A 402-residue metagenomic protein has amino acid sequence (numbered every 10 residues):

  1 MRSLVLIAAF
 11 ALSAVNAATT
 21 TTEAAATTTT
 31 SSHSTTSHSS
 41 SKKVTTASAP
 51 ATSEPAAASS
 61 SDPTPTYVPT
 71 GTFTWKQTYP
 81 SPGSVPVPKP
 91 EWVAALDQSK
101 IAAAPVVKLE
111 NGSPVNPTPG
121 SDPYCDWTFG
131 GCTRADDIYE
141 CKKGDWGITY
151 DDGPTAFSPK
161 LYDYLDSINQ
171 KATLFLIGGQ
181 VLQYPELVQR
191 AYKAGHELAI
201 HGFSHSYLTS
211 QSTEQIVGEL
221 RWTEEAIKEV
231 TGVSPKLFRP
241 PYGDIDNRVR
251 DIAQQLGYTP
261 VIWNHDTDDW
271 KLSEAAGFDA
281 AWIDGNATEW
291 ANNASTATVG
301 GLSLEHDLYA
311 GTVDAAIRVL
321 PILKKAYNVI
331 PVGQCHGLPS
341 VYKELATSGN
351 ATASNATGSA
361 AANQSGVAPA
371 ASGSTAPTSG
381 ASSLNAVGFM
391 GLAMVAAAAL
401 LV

Functional and structural regions predicted by a protein language model:
M1-A9, N385-V387: Classical eukaryotic N-terminal signal peptides for Sec-dependent ER targeting/secretion, especially the positively
R2, F10-A24, T378, A398-V402: N-terminal signal peptide
T19-S60, A371-G373: Extracellular mucin-like PTS domains
P65-Y67, G71-F73, Y79-S210, Q215-K236 (+2 more regions): Active-site beta->alpha N-cap acidic-glycine motif
E140, V181-L182, G311-P377: C-terminal domain-boundary segment and adjacent tail
K193, S206-V233, D244-T298: Alpha-helical scaffold elements lining the catalytic groove of polysaccharide deacetylases
T378-V402: Cleavable C-terminal sorting propeptides in eukaryotic secreted/cell-surface proteins
